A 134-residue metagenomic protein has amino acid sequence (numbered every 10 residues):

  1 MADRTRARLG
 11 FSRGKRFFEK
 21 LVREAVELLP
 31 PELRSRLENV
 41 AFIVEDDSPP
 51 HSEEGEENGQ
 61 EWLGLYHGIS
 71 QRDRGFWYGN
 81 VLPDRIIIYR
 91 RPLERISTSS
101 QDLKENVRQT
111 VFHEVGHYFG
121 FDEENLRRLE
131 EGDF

Functional and structural regions predicted by a protein language model:
M1-N106, Y118-R127, D133: Active-site rim/adjacent substrate-binding subdomains
N106-E114: Short alpha-helical catalytic segment bearing the HExxH-like zincin motif of zinc-dependent metalloproteases
